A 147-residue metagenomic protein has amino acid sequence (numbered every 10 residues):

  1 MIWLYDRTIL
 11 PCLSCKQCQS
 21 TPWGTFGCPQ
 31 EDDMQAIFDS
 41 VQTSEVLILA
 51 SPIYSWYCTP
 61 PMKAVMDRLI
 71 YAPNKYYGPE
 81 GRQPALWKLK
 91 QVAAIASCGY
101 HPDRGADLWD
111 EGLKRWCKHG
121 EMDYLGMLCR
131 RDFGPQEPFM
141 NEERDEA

Functional and structural regions predicted by a protein language model:
M1-N74, P79, E137, E142-A147: N-terminal beta1-alpha1-beta2 submodule of the flavodoxin-like/Rossmannoid cofactor-binding fold
I2, I95-A96: Short hydrophobic segments within beta-strands
I53, C98-Y100: Residue-level signal for short, function-critical loop segments
A64-D67, W109-L113: Glycine-rich, phosphate-binding/catalytic loops in enzymes
L69-Q83, H119-L128: Short, acidic/small-residue loops that bind anionic groups at enzyme active sites
Q83-L89: Short, conserved loop/helix-junction motifs that constitute active-site signature segments in enzyme catalytic cores
D103-R104, E111-A147: Glycine-rich phosphate/pyrophosphate-binding loop and the adjoining helix
